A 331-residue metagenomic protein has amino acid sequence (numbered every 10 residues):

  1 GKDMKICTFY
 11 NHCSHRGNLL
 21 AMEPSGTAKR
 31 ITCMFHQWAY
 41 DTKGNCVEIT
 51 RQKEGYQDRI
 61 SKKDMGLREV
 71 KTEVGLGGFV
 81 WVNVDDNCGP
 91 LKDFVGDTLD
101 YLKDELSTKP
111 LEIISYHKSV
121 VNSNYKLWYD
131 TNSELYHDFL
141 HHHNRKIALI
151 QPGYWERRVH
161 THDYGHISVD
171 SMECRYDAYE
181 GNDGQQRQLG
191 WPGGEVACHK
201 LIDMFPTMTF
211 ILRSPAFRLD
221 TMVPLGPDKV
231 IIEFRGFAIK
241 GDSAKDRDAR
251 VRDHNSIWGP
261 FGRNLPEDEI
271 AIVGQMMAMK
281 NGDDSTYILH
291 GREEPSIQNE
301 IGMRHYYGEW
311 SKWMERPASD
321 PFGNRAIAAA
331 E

Functional and structural regions predicted by a protein language model:
G1-D86, K92-G96: Rieske [2Fe-2S] iron-sulfur-binding domain
N11, E73-E331: C-terminal catalytic domain of Rieske-type non-heme iron oxygenases
